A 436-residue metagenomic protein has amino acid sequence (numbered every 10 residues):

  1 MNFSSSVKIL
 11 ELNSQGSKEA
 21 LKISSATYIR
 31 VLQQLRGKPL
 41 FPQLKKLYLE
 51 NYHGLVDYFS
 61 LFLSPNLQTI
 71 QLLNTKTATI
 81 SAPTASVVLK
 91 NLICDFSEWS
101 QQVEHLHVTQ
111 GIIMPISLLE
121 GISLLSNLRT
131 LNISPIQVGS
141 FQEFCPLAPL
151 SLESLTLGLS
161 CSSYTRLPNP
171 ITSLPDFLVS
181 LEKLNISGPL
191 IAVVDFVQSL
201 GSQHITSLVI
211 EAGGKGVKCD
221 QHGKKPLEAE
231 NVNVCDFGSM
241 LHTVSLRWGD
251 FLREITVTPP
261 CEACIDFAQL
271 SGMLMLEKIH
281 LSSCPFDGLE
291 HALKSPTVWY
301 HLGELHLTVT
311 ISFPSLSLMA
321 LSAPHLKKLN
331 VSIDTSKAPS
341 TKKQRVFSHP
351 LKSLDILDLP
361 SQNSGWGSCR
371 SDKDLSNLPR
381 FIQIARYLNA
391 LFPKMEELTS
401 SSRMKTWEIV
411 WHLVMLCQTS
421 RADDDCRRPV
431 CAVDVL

Functional and structural regions predicted by a protein language model:
M1-V193, Q203-A212, V217, Q221-V234 (+7 more regions): N-terminal adaptor/linker regions at the entrance to substrate-recognition repeat cores in CRL/SCF substrate receptors
T130, V138, V179-S180, I191-A192 (+4 more regions): Leucine-rich solenoid repeat modules
